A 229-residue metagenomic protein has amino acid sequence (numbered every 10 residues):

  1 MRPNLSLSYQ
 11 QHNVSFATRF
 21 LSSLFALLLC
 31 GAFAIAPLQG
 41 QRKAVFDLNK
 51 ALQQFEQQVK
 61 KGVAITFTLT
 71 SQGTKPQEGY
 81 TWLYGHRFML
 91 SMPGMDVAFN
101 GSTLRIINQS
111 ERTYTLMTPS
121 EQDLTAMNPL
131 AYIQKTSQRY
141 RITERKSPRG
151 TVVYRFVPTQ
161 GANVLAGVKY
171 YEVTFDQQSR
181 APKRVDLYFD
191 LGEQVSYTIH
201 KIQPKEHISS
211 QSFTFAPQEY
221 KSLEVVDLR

Functional and structural regions predicted by a protein language model:
R2, A36-K75, H86, Q218-R229: N-terminal leader/targeting segments and the immediate start of mature chains
P3-F25: Bacterial N-terminal signal peptides that target proteins for export
S22-A34: Bacterial N-terminal signal peptides
Q41-R42, P148, T159-Y170, Q177-R229: Non-transmembrane domains of secretory- and envelope-associated proteins
K60-T66, Y84-L90, R149-V157, S179-D186: Short, hydrophobic/aromatic-rich segments at coil-to-beta transitions
L69-S71, M92-P93, N108-Q109, D186-F189: Beta-turn initiation residues at beta-strand->coil junctions
E78-M127, V195: An acidic-aromatic
P119-G150: Flexible, surface-exposed loop/linker segments and immediately adjacent secondary-structure boundaries
